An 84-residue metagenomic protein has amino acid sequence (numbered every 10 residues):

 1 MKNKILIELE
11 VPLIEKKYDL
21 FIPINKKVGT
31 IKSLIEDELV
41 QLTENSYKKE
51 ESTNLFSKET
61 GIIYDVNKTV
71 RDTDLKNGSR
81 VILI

Functional and structural regions predicted by a protein language model:
M1-I84: Ubiquitin system architectures
